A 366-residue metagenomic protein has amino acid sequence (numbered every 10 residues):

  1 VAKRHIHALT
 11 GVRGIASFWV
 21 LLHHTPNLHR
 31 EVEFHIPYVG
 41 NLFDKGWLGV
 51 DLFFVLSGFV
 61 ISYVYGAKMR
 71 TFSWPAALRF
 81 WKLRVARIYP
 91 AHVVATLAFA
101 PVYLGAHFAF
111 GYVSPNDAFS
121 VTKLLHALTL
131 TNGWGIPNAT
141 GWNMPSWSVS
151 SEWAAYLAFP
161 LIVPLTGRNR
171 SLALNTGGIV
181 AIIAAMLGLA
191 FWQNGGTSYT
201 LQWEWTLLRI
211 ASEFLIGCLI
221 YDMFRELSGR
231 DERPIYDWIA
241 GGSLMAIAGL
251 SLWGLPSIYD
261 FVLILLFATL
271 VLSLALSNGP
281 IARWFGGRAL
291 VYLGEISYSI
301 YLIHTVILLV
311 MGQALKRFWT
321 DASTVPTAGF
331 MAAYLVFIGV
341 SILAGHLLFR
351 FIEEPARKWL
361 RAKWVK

Functional and structural regions predicted by a protein language model:
V1-F191, T197-S198, I210, E232-I235 (+3 more regions): Membrane-cytosol interface segments of multi-pass membrane proteins, especially ER/Golgi lipid-handling enzymes
R30, S228, V310: Conserved protein kinase catalytic core
N138-N143, G195-E204, G249-Y259: Membrane-interface helix caps and helix-loop-helix hairpins in membrane proteins
L187-T206, M223, L227: Surface-exposed beta-loop-beta
I210, F214, C218-L219, D237-E354: Alpha-helical transmembrane segments of multi-pass integral membrane proteins
S228-A240: Aromatic/glycine/proline-enriched transmembrane-helix motif characteristic of membrane-embedded glycan-assembly enzymes
